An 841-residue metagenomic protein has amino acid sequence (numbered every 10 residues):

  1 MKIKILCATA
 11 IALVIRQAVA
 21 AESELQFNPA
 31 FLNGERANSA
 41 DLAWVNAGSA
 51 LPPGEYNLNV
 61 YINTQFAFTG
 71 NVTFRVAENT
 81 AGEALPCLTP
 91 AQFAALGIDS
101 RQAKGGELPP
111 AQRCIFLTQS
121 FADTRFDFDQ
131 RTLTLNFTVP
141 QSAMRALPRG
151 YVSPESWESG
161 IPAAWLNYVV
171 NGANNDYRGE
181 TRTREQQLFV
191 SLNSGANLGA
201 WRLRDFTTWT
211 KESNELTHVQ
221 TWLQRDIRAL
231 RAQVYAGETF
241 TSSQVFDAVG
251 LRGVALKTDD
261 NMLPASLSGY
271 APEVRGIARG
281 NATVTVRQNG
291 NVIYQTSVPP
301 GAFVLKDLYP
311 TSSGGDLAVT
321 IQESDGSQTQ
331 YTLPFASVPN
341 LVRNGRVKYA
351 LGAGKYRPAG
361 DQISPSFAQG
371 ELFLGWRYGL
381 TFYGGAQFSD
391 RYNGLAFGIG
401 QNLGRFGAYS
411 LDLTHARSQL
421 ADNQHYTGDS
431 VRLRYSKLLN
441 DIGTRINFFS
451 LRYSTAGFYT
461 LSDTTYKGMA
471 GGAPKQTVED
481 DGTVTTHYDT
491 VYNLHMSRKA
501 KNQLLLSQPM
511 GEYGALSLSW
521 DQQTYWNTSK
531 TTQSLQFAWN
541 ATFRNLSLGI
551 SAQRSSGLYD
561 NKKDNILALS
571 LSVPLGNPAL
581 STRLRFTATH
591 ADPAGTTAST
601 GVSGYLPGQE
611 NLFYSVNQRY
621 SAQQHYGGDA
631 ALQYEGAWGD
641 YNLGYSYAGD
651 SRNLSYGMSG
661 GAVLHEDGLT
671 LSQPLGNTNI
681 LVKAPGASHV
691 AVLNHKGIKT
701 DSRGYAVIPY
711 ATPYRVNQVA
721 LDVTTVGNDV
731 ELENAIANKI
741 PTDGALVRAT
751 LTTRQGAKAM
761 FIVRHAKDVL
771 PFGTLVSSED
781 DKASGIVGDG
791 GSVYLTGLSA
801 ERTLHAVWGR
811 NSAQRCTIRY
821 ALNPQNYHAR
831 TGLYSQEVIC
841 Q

Functional and structural regions predicted by a protein language model:
K2-C7, I15, A20-Y270, A591-V663: Post-signal-peptide, soluble extracytosolic/periplasmic N-terminal scaffold domains of envelope/secretory systems
N46-G48, Y61-F66, V152-W157, R178 (+4 more regions): Structural motif
L88, S156-S213, V347-R417, G604-L612 (+2 more regions): Conserved, compact domain cores that house catalytic/ligand-binding motifs in diverse enzymes and effector modules
P90-A95, L317-I321, A630, R715-V726 (+1 more regions): A short, solvent-exposed beta-strand micro-motif common in secreted/extracellular proteins
A143, G172-D176, A200, W209-K211 (+19 more regions): Transmembrane beta-strands of outer-membrane beta-barrel pores
W157, Q186-G199, T217-L230, S364-Y378 (+12 more regions): Feature captures outer-membrane beta-barrel proteins of Gram-negative bacteria and organelles
L166-V170, D205, V234-A236, Y349-A353 (+9 more regions): Membrane-embedded beta-strand positions of outer-membrane beta-barrel proteins
T485-T490, H495-F761, A766-E779, G788 (+1 more regions): Exposed, low-structure sequence patches enriched in small/polar residues
